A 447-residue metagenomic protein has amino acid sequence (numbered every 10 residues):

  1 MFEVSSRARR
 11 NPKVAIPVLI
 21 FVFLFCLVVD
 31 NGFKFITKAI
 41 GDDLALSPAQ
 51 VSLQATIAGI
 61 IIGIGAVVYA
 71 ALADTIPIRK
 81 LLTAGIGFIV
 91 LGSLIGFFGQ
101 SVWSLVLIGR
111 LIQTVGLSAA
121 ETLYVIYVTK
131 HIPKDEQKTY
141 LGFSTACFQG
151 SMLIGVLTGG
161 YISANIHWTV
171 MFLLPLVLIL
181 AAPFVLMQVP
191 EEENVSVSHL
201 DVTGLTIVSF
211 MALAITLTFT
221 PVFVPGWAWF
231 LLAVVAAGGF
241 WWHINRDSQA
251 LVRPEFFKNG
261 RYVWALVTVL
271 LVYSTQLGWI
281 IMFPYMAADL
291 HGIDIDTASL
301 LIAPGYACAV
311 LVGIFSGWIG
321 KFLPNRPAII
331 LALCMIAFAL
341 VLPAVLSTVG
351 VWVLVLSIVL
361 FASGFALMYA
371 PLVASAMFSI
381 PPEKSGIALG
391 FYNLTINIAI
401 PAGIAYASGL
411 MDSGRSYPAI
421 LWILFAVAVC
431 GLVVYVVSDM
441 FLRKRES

Functional and structural regions predicted by a protein language model:
P12-V29, F33-F35, P48, A55 (+4 more regions): 12-transmembrane solute porter fold
K34, V125, F143, F148-G160 (+3 more regions): Glycine/proline-centered helix-kink
I36-G65: Extracellular/periplasmic helix-loop-helix junction of adjacent transmembrane segments in MFS-like secondary
I40-G41, L72-A73, V128, T158-I166 (+3 more regions): Interfacial helix-cap and linker-helix signal at transmembrane-aqueous boundaries of multi-pass secondary transporters
T56-A71, E121, V125, A303-F315: Central cavity-lining transmembrane alpha-helices of secondary-active solute carriers, predominantly the Major
A66-S196, F365: Helix-loop-helix hairpins in multi-pass membrane proteins, especially solute transporters
A164-L176, T220-G226, G409-V429: A membrane-interface helix-boundary motif in multi-pass transporters
W168-V267: Hydrophobic transmembrane-helix bundles of small-molecule transporters
